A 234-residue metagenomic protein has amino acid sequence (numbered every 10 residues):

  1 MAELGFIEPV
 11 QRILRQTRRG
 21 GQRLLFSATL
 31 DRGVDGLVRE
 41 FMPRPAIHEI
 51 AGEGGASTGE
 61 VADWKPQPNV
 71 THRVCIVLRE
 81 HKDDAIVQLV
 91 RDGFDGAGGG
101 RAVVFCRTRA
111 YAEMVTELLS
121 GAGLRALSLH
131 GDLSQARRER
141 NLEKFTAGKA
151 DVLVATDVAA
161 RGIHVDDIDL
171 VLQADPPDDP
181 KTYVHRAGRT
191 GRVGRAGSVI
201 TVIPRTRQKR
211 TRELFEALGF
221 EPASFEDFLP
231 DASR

Functional and structural regions predicted by a protein language model:
M1-R234: Conserved helicase RecA-like core
